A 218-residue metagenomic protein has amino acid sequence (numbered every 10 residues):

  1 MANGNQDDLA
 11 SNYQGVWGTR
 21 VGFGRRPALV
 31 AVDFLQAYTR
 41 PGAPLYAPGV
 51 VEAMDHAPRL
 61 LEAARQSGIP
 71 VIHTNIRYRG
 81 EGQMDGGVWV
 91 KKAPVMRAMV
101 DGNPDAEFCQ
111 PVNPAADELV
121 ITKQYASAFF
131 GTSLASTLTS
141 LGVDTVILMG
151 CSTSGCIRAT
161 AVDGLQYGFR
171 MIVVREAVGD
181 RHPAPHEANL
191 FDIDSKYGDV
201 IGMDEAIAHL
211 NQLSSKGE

Functional and structural regions predicted by a protein language model:
M1-A115, L119, H209-E218: Active-site acidic carboxylates
Q66-I69, G142, G168: Glycine-centered short loops/turns at secondary-structure junctions
G102-G150: Internal catalytic-core helix/loop-beta-alpha segment that presents or stabilizes conserved functional determinants
I121, G198-A206: Short acidic-hydrophobic, aromatic-tinged amphipathic segments that line or gate anion-handling sites
I147-G150, G168-P183: A short glycine-rich beta-strand->turn/loop micro-motif centered on a GG-aromatic cluster
T153-T160: Short glycine/serine/threonine-rich phosphate/pyrophosphate-binding segments that cradle anionic phosphate groups
R181-D194: Active-site-proximal loop->helix
